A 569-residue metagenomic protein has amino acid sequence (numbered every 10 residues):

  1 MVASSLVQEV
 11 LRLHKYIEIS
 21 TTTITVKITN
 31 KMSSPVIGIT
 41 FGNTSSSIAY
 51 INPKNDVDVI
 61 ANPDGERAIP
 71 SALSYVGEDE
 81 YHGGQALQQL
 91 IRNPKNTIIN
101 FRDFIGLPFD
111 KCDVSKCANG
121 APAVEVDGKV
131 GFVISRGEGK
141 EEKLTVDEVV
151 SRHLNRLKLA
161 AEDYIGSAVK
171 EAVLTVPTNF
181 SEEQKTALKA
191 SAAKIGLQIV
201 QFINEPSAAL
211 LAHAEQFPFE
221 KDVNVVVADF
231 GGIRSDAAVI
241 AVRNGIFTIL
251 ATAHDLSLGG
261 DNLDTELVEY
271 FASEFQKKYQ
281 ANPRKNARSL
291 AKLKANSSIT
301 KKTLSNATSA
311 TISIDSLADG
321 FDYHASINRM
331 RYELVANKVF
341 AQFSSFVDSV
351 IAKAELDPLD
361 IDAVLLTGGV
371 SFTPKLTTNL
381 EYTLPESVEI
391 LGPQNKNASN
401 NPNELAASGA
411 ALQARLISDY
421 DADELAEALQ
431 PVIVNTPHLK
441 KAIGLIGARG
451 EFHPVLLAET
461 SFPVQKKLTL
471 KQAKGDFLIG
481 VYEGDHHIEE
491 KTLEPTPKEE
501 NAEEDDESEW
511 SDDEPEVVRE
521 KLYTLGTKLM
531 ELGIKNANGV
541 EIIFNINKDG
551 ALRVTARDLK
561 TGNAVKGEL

Functional and structural regions predicted by a protein language model:
M1-P35: Eukaryotic N-terminal targeting leaders
K31-D113, E138-G139, K143, E162-L569: Oxyanion-binding/catalytic loops of NTP- or PPi-dependent enzymes
S115-I134, N306-D315: Reverse-transcriptase-like RNA-dependent polymerase core
